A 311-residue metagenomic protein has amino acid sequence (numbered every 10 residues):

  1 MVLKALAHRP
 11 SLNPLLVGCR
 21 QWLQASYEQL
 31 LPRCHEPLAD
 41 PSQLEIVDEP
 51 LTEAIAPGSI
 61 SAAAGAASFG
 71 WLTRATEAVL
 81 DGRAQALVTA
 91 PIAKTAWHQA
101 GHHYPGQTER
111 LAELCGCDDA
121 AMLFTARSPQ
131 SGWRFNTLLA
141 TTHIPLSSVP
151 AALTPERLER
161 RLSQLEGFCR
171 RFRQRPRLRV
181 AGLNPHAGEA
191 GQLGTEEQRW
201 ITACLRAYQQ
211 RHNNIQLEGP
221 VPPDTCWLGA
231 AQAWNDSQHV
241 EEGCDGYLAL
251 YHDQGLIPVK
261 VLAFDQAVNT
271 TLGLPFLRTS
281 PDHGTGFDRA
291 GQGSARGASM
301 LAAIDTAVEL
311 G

Functional and structural regions predicted by a protein language model:
M1-G311: Anion-binding alpha/beta catalytic cores of soluble intermediary-metabolism enzymes, centered on
